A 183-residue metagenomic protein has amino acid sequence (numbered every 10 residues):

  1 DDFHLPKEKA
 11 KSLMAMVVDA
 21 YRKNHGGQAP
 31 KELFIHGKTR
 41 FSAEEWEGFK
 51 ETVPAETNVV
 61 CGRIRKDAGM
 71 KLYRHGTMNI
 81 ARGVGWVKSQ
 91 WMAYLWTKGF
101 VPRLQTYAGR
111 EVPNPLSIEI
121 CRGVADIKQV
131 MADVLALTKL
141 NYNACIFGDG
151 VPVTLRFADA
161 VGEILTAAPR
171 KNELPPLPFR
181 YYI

Functional and structural regions predicted by a protein language model:
D1-I183: Long, contiguous domain-sized segments
